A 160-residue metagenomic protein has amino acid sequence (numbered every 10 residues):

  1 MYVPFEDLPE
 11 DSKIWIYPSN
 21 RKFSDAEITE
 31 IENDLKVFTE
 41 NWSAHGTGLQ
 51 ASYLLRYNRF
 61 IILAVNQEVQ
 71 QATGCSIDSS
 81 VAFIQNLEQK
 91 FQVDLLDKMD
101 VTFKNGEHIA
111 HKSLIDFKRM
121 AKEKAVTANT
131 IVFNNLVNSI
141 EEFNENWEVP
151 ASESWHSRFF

Functional and structural regions predicted by a protein language model:
M1-E6, Q89-K90: Intrinsically disordered, low-complexity boundary segments flanking structured domains
V3, E10-R56: Long, hydrophobic N-terminal alpha-helical segment
I14-P18, F60-A64, D100-T102: Ordered hydrophobic segments in well-structured contexts
K22, V69-Q71, K104: Short histidine/acidic/glycine/proline-rich micro-motifs that form metal- and phosphate-coordinating active-site loops
G48-N66, Q70-Q71: Short, intrinsically disordered low-complexity segments
Q50-A51, K90-D100: Short, flexible active-site-proximal loops enriched in glycine and acidic residues
N66-L95: Helix-adjacent hinge/juxtasegments
L96-F160: Terminal interaction module
